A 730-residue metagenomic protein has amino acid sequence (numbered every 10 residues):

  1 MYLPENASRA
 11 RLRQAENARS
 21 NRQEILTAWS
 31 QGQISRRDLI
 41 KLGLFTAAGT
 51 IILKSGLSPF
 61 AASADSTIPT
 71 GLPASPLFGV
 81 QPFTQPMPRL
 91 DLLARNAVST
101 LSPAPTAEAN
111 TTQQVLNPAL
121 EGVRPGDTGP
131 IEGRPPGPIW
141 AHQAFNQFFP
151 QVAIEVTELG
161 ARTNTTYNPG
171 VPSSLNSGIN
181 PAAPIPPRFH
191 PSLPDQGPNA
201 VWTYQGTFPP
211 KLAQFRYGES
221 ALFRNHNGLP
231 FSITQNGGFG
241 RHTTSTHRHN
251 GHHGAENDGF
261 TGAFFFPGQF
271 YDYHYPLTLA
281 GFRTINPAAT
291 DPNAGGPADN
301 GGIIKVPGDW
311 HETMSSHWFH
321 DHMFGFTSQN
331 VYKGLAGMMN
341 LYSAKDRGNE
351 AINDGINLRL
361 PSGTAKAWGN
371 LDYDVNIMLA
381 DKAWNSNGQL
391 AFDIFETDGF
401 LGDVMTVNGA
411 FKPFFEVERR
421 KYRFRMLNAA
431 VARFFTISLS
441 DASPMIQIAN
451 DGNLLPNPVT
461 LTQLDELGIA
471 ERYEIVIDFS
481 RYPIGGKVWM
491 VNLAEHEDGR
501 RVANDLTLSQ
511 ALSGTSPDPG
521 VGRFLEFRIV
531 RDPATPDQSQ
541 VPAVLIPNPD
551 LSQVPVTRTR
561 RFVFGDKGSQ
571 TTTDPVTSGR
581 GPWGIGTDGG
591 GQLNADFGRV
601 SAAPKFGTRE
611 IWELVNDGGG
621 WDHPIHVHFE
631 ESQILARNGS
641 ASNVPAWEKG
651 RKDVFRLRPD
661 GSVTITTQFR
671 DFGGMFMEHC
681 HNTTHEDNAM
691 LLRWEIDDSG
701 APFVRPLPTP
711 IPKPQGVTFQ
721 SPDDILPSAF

Functional and structural regions predicted by a protein language model:
M1-D38, A47, F60-S63: N-terminal secretory signal peptides
L26, F45-T50, K54-S75, A367: Bacterial Sec-dependent N-terminal signal peptides
S30-Q33, I52-K54, S316: Intrinsically disordered, low-complexity segments enriched in small residues
R36-R37, R425-N428, R560: Short, cationic motifs built from Arg/Lys/His that form the positively charged side of catalytic pockets
D65-L159, S328-A380, L455-D622, F629 (+2 more regions): Extended terminal and domain-junction accessory segments
A141-Y342, D346-A351, R433-G468, V488-L508 (+4 more regions): Histidine- and aromatic-enriched segments that form or immediately flank copper-ligand environments
N250-L279, L379-A543, N548, S642: Histidine- and aromatic-rich segments of cupredoxin/plastocyanin-like copper-binding domains
